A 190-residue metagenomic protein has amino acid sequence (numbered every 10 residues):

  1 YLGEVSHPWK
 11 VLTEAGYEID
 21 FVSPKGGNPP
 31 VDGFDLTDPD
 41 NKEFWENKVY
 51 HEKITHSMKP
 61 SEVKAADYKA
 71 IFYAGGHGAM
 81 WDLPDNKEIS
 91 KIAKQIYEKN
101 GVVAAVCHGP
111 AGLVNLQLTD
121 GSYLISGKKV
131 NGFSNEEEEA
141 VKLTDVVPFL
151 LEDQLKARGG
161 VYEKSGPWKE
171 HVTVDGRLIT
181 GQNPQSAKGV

Functional and structural regions predicted by a protein language model:
Y1-K99, A111-V190: Extended, subdomain-level signal for the structured scaffold at the beginning of enzyme domains
N100-A104: Conserved, well-structured core segments that form or line functional sites
V106-H108: Short, thiol/selenol-centered motifs that function as redox-active sites or metal-ligating centers
